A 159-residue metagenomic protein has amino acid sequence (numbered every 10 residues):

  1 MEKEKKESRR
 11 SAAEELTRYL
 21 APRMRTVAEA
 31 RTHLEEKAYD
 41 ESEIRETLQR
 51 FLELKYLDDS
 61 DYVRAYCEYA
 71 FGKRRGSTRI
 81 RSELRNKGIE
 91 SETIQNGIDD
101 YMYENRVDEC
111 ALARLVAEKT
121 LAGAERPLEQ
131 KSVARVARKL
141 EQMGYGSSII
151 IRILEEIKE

Functional and structural regions predicted by a protein language model:
M1-E159: An alpha-helical, amphipathic repeat domain used for nucleic-acid recognition, typified by the mTERF helical solenoid
